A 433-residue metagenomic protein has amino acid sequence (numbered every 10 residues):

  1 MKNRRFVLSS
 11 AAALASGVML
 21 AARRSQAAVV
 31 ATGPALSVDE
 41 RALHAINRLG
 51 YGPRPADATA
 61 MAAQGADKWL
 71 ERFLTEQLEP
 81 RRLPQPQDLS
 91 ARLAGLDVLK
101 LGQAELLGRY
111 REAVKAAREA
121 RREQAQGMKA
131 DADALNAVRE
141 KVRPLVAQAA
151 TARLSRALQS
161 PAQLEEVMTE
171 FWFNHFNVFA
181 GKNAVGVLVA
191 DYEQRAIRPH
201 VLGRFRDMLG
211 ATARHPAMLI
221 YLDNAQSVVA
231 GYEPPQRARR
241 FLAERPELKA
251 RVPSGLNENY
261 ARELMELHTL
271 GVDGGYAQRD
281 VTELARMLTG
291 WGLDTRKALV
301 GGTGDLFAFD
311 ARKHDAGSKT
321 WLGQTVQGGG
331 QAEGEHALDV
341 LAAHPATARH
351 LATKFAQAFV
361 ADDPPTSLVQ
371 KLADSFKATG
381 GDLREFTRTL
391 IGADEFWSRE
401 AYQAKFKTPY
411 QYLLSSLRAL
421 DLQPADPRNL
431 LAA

Functional and structural regions predicted by a protein language model:
M1-R4: Positively charged n-region of N-terminal signal peptides that target proteins for export
F6-R24: N-terminal export signals
S9-A15, P34-D39, Q163: Non-catalytic regulatory/linker segments of enzymes
A28-D133, A137, D191-Q194, R198-A352 (+1 more regions): His/Asp/Glu-rich metal/cofactor-coordinating catalytic motifs and the adjacent surface-exposed loops that frame enzyme
A137-K141, L145-E170, N174: Structured, charged N-terminal subsegments at the starts of enzyme catalytic cores and at intra-chain domain/subunit
L145-V146, G186-A190: A short glycine/small-residue-enriched secondary-structure motif
L164, M168, A180-L188, Y221-D223: Short, flexible active-site-proximal loops enriched in glycine and acidic residues
F173-N177, V189: Basic/aromatic-enriched alpha-helical hairpins
